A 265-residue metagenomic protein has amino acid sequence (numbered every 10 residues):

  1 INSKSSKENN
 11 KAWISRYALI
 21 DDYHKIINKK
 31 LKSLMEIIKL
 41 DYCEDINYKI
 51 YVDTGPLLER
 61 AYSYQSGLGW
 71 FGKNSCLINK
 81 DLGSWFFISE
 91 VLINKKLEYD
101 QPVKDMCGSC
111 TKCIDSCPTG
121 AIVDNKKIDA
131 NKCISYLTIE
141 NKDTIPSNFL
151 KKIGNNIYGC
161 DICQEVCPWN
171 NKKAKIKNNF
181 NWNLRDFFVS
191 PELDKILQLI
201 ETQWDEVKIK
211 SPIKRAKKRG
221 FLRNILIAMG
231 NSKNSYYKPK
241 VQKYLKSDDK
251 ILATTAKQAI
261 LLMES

Functional and structural regions predicted by a protein language model:
I1-M106: Auxiliary alpha/beta "docking" domains used to position bulky ligands
I78-P102, A130-F149, I200-D205: Short, charged low-complexity linear segments at domain edges
K112-Y136, K142, N156-F180, K240: Iron-sulfur cluster-binding cysteine motifs and their immediate structural context in ferredoxin-like electron-transfer
P146-N181, E206-K214, G220-F221, I227: C-terminal amphipathic alpha-helical segment
D186-F221: Glycine-rich phosphate/pyrophosphate-binding loop and adjacent beta-alpha nucleotide/cofactor-binding cores
Q203-V207, N234-L245, S265: Amphipathic alpha-helical scaffolding segments comprising HEAT/armadillo-like alpha-solenoid repeats
K218, D248-K250: Short inter-helical turns and helix N-cap capping residues of alpha-solenoid HEAT/ARM repeat scaffolds
L222-S232, T254-M263: Structural detector for internal amphipathic alpha-helices that build alpha-solenoid repeat scaffolds
